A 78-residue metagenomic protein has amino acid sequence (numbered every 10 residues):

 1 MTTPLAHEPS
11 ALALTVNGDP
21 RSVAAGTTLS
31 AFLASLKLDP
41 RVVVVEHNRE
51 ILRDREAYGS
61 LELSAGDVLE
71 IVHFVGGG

Functional and structural regions predicted by a protein language model:
M1-G77: Ubiquitin-like/PB1-type beta-grasp interaction modules and other compact soluble beta-rich domains
